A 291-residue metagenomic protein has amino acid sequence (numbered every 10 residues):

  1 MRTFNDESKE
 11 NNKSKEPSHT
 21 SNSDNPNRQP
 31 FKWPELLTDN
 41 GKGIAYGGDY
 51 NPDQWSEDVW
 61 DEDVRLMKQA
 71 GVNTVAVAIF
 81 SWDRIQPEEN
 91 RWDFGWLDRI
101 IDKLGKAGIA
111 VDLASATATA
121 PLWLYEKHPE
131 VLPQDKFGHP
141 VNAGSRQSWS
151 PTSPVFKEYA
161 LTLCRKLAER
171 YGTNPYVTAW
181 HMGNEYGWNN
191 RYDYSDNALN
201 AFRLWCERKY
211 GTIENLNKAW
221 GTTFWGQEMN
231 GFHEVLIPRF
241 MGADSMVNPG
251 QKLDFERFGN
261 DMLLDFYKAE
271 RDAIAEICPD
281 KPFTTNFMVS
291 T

Functional and structural regions predicted by a protein language model:
R2-E10, E16-A76, P87, D102-K106 (+1 more regions): N-terminal carbohydrate-binding accessory modules
G41-A45, V77-S81, Q147, N248-K252: A short alpha-helix capping/helix-coil boundary motif
Y50-N51, Q86-E88, P151, R257-F258: Short, contiguous strand/loop micro-motifs
N51-D53, A78-S81, A114-W123, T178-G187 (+1 more regions): Short, solvent-exposed turn/loop segments enriched in Gly/Ser/Thr/Pro and often Arg
D61-K68, N73-V141, C164-A168, E270-I277: Aromatic-lined substrate-binding rim segments of carbohydrate-active enzymes
G138-T291: Polysaccharide-binding and catalytic clefts of secreted carbohydrate-active enzymes
